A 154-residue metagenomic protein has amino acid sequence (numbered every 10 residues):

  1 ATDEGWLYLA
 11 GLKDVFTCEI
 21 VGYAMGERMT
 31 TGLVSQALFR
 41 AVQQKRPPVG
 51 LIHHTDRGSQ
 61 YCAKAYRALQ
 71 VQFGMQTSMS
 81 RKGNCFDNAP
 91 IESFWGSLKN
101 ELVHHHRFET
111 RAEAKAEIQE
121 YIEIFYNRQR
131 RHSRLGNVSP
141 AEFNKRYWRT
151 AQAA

Functional and structural regions predicted by a protein language model:
A1-A154: Charged DNA-binding/catalytic regions of mobile-element recombinases
